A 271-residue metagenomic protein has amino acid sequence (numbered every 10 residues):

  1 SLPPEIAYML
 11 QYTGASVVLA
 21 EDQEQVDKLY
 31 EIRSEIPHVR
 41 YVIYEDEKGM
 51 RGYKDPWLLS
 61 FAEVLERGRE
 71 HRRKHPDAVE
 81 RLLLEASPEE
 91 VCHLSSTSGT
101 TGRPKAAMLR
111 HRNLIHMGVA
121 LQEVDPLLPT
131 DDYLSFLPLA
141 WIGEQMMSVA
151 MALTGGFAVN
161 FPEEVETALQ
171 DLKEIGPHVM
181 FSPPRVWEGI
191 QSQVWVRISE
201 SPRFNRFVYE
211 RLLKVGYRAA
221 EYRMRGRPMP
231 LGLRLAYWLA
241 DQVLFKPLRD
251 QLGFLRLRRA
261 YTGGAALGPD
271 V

Functional and structural regions predicted by a protein language model:
S1-E31, M117-L134, V165-V179, Q251-G253: Conserved ATP-dependent adenylate/AMP-binding module captured primarily in the ANL superfamily
S1-R67: Structural core segment of the AMP-binding/adenylate-forming
I6, E90-L121, P129-F136, Q145 (+1 more regions): Extended, hydrophobic alpha-helical segments in both membrane/secreted and soluble proteins
E21-D22, D46, E90, P183 (+1 more regions): Helix N-cap/beta->alpha junction signal
Q23-H38, W187-S201, Q242-L255, P269: Adenylate-forming
L58-L59, E63, R69-S96, R103 (+1 more regions): Conserved pre-ATP/AMP-binding loop-to-beta segment of ANL
I115-D132, L139-Q242, R256: Conserved AMP-binding/adenylation subdomain of ANL enzymes
L137-W141, G264-A266: Conserved AMP-binding
